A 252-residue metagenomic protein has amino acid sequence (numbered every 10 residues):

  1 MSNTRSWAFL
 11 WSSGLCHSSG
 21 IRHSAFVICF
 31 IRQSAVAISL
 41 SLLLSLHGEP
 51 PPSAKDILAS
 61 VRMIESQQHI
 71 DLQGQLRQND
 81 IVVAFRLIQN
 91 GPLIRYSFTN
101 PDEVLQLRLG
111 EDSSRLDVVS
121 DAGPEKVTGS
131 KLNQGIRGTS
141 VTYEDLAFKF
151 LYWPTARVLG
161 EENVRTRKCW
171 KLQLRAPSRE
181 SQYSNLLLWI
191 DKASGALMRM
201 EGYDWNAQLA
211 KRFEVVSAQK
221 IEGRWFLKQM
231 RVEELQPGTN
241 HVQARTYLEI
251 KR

Functional and structural regions predicted by a protein language model:
S2-S45: Intrinsic disorder/low-complexity segments
L40-V82, I88, P92: N-terminal leader/targeting segments and the immediate start of mature chains
E49-A59, M63-H69, L109-S184, D204-A207 (+1 more regions): Flexible, processing/modification-adjacent segments and terminal tails in exported/periplasmic/extracellular proteins
I70-G74, F85, I94-Y96, L116 (+3 more regions): One face of beta-strands
Q75-N79, S97-T99, D117-D121, R175-P177 (+2 more regions): A generic structural motif
Q89-N90, R108-E111, V158, I190 (+1 more regions): Generic beta-strand structural signal
E103-Q106: Histidine-centered metal-chelating micro-motifs
R167-R252: Gly/Pro-enriched, hydrophobic low-complexity segments that function as extracytoplasmic propeptides/linkers
